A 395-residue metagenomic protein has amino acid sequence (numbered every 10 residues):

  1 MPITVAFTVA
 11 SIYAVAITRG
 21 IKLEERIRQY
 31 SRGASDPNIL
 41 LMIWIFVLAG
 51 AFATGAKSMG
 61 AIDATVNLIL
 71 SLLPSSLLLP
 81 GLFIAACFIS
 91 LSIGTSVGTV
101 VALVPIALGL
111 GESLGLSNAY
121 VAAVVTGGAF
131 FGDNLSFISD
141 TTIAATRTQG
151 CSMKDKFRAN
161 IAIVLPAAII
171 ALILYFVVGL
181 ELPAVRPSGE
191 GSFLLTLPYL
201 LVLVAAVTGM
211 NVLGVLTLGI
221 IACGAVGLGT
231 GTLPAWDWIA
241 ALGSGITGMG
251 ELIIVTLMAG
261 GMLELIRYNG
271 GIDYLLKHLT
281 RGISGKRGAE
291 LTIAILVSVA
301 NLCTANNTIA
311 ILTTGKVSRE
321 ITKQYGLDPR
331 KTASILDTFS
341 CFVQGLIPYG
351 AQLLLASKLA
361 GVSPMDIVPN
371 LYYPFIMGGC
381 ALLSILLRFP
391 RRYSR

Functional and structural regions predicted by a protein language model:
M1-R19, M42-L48, L194-L203, M210-G229 (+2 more regions): Hydrophobic mid-bilayer segments of alpha-helices in multi-pass membrane transport proteins, especially secondary
I3-T8, V15-A16, I27-G60, S76 (+5 more regions): Core transmembrane alpha-helical segments of multi-pass membrane transporters/permeases
T18-I27, G50-L68, G94-V97, L233: Transmembrane alpha-helix boundary signature
G20-L23, S35-I39, G115-A119, A144-K156 (+5 more regions): Juxtamembrane helix-boundary/capping and inter-helix hinge elements in multi-pass membrane proteins
I43-F52, L73-I106, L279-V317, L336: Hydrophobic alpha-helical transmembrane segments of multi-pass integral membrane proteins, predominantly secondary
I45, S76-I89, G115-G132, G288-N301 (+2 more regions): Alpha-helical transmembrane segments of multi-pass membrane proteins
G98-L110, T126, F137-C151, T308-T322 (+1 more regions): Re-entrant/interfacial helical elements at transmembrane boundaries that shape and gate the permeation pathway
G127-F130, N134-E190, L194, L346 (+1 more regions): Juxtamembrane and boundary regions of transmembrane helices in multi-pass small-molecule transporters and channels
